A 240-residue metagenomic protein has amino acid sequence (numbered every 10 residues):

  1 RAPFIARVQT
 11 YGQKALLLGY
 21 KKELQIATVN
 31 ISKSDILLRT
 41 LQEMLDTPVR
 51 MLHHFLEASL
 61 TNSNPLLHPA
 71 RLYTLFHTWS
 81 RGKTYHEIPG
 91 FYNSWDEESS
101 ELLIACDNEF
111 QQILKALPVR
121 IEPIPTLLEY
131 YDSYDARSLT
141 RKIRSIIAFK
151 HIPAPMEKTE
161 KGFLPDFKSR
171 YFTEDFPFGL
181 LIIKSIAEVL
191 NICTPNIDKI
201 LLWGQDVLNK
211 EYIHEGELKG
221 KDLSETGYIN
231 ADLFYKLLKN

Functional and structural regions predicted by a protein language model:
R1-E87: Rossmann-fold dinucleotide-binding core
V29, S94-L102, F167-D175: Conserved aromatic-histidine-acidic binding/catalytic patches
T40, E101-Q112, A116, F178 (+1 more regions): A non-catalytic, amphipathic alpha-helix used as a structural packing/dimerization or gating element in enzyme scaffolds
E43, K115, E188: Short polybasic/polar patches that bind polyanions
L52-L60, N64, T78-S99, L103-D107 (+2 more regions): An accessory alpha-helical subdomain
S99, D107-K161: Small-residue-rich helix-loop
D135-N240: C-terminal helical cap and adjacent loop that interface with cofactors, partners, or active-site loops
